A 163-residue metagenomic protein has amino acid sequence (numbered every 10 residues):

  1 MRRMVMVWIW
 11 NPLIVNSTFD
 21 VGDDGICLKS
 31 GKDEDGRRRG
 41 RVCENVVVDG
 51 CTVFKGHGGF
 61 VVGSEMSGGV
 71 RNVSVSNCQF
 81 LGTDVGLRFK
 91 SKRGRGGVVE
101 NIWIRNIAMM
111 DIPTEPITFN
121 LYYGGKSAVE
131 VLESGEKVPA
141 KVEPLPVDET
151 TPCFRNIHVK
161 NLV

Functional and structural regions predicted by a protein language model:
M1-V163: Extracellular/periplasmic carbohydrate-active domains that bind, remodel, or depolymerize complex polysaccharides
